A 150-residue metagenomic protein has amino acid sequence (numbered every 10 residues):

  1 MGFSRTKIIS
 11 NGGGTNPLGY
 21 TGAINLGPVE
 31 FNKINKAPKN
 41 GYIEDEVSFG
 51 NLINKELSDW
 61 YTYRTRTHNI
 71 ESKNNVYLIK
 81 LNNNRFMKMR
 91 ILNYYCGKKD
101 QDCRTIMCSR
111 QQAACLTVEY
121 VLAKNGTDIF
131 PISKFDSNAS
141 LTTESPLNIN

Functional and structural regions predicted by a protein language model:
M1-N150: Surface-exposed, beta-sheet-biased, low-hydrophobicity segments with strongly acidic/polar composition
